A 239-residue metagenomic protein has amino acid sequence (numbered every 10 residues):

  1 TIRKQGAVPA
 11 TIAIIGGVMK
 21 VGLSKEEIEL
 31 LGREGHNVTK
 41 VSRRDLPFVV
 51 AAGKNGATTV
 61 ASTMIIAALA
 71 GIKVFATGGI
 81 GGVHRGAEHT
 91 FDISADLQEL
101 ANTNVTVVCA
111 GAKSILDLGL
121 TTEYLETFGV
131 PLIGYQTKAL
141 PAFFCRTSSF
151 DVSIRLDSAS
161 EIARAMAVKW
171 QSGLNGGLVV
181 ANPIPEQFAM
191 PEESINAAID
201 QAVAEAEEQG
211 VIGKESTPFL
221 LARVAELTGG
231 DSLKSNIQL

Functional and structural regions predicted by a protein language model:
T1-V50, Q171-Q187, E192-I195: Glycine-rich nucleotide/cofactor/substrate-binding loop typically near the N-terminus or early in the first domain
K4, V41, I65-L69, V74-A76 (+4 more regions): Solvent-exposed alpha-helices and their adjacent loops that cap or buttress functional pockets in soluble metabolic
P9-I14, V50, G56, V74-G79 (+4 more regions): General beta-strand structural signal in soluble alpha/beta enzymes
G16-V18, G81, G111, Q136-P141 (+1 more regions): Glycine-rich beta-alpha junction loops
A57-V60, E88-A101, V105-E126, A159-R164: Active-site glycine-rich loop that binds ribose-phosphate moieties when present
D117-S148, R164: Glycine-rich, Lys/Arg-enriched anion-binding loops that position phosphate/diphosphate groups for phosphoryl
C145-Q171: Anionic-ligand binding region
G176-Q238: A C-terminal functional module that forms or caps the active site or interfaces directly with catalytic machinery
